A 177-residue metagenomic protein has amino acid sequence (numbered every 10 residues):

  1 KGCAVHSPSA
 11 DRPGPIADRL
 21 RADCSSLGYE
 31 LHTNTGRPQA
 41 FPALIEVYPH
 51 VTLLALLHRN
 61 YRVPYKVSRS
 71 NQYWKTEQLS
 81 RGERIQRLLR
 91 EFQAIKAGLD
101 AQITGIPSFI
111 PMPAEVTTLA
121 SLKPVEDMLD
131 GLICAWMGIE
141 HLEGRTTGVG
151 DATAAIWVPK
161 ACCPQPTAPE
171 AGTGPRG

Functional and structural regions predicted by a protein language model:
K1-G177: RNase H-like (RuvC/DEDD) metal-dependent nuclease/polynucleotide-processing core
